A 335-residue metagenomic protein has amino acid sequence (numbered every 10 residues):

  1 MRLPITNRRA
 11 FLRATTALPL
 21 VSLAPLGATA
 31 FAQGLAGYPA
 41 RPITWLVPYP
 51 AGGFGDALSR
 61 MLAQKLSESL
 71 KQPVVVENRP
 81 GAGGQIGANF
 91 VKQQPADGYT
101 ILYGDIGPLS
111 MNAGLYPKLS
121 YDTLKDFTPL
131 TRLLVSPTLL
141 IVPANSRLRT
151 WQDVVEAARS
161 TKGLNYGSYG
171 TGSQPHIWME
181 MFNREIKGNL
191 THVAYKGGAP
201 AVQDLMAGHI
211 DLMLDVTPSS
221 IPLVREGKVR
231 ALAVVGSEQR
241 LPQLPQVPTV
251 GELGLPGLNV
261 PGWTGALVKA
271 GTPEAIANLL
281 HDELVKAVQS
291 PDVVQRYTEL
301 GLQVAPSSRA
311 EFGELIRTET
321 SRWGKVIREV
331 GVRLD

Functional and structural regions predicted by a protein language model:
M1-P25: N-terminal secretory signal peptides
F31-L124, K187-D211, V216, L223 (+2 more regions): N-terminal (or domain-start) structured segment
Q33-L35, D126-L130, G251-G257: Short beta-strand/turn micro-motifs at beta-sheet edges
Y38-P42, G188, R225, E274-D335: An extracytoplasmic/periplasmic, membrane-proximal ligand-sensing/linker region
A63, S67, K71, K92-A96 (+10 more regions): Sec-exported extracytoplasmic/periplasmic mature domains
Q93-Y99, G114-P200, V250, W263-Q295: Hinge/capping helix and adjacent helix->loop/strand transition within the periplasmic-binding protein
S220-Q289, T318-S321: C-terminal lobe and pocket-closing loops of periplasmic/extracytoplasmic Venus-flytrap solute-binding proteins
